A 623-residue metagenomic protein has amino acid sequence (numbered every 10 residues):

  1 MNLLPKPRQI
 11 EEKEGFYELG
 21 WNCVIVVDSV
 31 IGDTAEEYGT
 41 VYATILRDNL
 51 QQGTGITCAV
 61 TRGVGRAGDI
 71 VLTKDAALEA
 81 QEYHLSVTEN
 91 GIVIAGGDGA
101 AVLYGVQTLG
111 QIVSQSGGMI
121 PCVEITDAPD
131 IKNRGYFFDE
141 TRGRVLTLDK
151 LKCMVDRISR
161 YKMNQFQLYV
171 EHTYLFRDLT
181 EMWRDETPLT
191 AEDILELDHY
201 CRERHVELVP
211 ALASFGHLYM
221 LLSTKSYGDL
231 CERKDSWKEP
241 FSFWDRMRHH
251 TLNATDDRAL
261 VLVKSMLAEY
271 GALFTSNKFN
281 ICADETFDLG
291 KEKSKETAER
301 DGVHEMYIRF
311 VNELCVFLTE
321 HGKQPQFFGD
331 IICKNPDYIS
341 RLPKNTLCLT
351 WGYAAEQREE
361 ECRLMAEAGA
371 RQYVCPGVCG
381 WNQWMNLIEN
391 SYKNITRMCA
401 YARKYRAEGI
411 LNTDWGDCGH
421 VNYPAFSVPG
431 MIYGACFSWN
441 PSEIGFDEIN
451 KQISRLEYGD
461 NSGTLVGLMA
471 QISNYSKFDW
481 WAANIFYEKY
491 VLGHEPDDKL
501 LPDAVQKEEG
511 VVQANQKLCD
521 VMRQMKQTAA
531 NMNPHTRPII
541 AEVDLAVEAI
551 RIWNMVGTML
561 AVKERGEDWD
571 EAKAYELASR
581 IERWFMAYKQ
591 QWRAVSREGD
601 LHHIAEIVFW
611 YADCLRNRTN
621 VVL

Functional and structural regions predicted by a protein language model:
M1-E14, L19-W21, V26-D28, E36 (+7 more regions): Substrate-binding groove of N-acetylhexosamine-processing glycoside hydrolases
M1-R134, R397, H420, E542: Contiguous, structured surface segment used for ligand recognition
C58-R62, P210, F327, V374: A structural preference for short, hydrophobic beta-strand core positions in alpha/beta folds
T61-D69, Y174-R177, E181-W183, P336 (+1 more regions): Beta-rich nucleic-acid/ligand-interaction surfaces
V64-G65, H172-T173, S214-G216, I332 (+2 more regions): Conserved beta-strand edge residues that scaffold enzyme active sites
V123-T141, Y373-N382: N-terminal small/glycine-rich loop or linker at the start of catalytic domains across soluble metabolic enzymes
K132-G329, I339-R341, L347-L349, R358 (+2 more regions): Substrate-binding cleft of carbohydrate-active enzyme catalytic domains
